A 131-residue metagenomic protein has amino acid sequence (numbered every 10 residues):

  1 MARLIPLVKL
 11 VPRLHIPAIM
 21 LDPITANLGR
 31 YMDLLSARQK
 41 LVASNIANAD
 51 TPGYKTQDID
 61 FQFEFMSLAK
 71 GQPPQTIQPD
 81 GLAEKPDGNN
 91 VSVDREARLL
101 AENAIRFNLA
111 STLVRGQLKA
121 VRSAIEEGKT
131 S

Functional and structural regions predicted by a protein language model:
A2-S131: Amphipathic alpha-helical polymerization modules
